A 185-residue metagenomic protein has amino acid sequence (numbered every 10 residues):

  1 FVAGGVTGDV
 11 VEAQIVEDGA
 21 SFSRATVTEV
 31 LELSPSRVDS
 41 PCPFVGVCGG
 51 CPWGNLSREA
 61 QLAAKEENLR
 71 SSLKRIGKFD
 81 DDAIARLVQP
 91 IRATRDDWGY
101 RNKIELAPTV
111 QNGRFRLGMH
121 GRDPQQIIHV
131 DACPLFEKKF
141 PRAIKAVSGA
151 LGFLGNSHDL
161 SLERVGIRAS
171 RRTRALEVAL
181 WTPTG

Functional and structural regions predicted by a protein language model:
F1-G185: Accessory RNA-recognition modules of RNA-modification enzymes
